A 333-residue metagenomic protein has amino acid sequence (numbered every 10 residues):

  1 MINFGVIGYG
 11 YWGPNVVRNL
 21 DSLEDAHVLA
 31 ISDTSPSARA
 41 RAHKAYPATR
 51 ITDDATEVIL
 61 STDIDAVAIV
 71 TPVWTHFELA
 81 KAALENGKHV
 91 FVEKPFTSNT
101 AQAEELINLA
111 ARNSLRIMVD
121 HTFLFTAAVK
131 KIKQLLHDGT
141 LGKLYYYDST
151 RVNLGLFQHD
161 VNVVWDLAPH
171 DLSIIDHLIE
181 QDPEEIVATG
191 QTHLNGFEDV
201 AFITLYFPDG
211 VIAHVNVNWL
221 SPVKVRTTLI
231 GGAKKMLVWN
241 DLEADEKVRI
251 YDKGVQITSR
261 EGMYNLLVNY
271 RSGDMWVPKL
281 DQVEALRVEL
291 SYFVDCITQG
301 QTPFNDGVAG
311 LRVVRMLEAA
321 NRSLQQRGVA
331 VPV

Functional and structural regions predicted by a protein language model:
M1-Y46: N-terminal Rossmann-like dinucleotide-binding module
V16, T49-L109: Beta-loop-alpha module in the N-terminal Rossmann-like domain of NAD(P)-dependent dehydrogenases, especially those
D53, V92, I117-V119, D148 (+1 more regions): Hydrophobic residues in well-ordered beta-strands that form the structural core
A66-T71, V288, Y292-V333: C-terminal helix-rich "cap/oligomerization" subdomain common to oxidoreductases
W74, T97-H159: A contiguous active-site-proximal alpha/beta segment in oxidoreductase catalytic domains
L154-V223, L229, E243, V308: Rossmann-like dinucleotide-binding domain that binds NAD(P)(H)
Q191-H193, V211-V288: NAD(P)-dinucleotide binding in Rossmann-like oxidoreductases
